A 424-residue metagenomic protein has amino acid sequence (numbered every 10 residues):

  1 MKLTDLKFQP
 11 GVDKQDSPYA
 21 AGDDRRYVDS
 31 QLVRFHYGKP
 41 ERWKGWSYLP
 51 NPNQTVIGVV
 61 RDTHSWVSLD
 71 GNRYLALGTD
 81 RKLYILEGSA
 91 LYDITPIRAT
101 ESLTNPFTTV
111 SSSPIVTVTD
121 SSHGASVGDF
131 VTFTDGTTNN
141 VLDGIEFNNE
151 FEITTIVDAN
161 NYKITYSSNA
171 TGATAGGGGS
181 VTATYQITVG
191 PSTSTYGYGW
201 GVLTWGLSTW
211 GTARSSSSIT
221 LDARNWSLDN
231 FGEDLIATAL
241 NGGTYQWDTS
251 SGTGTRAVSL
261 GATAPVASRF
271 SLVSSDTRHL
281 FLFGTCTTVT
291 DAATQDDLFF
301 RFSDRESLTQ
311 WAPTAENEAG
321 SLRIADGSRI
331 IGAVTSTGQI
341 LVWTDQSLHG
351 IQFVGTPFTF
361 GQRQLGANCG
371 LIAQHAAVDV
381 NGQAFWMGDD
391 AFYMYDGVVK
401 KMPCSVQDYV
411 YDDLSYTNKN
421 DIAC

Functional and structural regions predicted by a protein language model:
M1-T100, I187-R214, S268-G350: N-terminal beta-propeller domains
M1-T4, Q9-P10, Q15, I94-N225 (+2 more regions): Small/polar beta-strand repeat architecture
N53-I57, L260-A264, R323-A325, Q364-C369: Surface loop/turn motifs at the tips and blade-to-blade linkers of beta-strand repeat domains
G58-S65, L221-S227, A264-S274, R329-G332 (+2 more regions): Repeated scaffold domains used in trafficking and secretory/extracellular systems, primarily beta-propellers
N230-F231, L240, S251-G252, A264-V266 (+1 more regions): Active-site-adjacent structural elements in enzyme catalytic domains
D234-Q246: Hydrophobic or amphipathic alpha-helical targeting/insertion segments
W247-T255, A292-A319, Q352-T359, M394-V406: Surface-exposed loop/turn elements that mediate protein-protein interactions on large endomembrane-trafficking
G327-C424: Beta-sheet-dominated scaffold domains
